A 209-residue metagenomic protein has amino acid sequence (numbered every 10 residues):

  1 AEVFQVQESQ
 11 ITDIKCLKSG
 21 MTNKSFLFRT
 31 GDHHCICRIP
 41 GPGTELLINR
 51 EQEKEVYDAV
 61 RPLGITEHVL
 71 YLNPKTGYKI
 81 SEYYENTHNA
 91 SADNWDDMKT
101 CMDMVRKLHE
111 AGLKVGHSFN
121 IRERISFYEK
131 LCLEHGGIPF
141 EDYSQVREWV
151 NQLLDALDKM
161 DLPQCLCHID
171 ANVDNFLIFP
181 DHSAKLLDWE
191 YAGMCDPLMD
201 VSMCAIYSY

Functional and structural regions predicted by a protein language model:
A1-S9, L113-I169, F179-D181: An alpha-helical support segment within catalytic cores of ATP-dependent transferases
E8-C16: Conserved N-terminal boundary motif of the eukaryotic protein kinase catalytic domain
T12, E67-L70, L187, S202: A short, local hydrophobic-aromatic micro-motif
K15-R122, E129, G136-S144: ATP-binding pocket architecture of kinase catalytic cores
K18-D32, I36-C37, L154-M199: Active-site acidic catalytic loop and adjacent metal/ATP-binding pocket of ATP-dependent phosphoryl transfer enzymes
V56, M104, W149-L153, C204: A ubiquitous structural signal for well-ordered alpha-helices
M199-Y209: Active-site activation/catalytic loop segments of kinase-like enzymes and analogous catalytic loops in related
